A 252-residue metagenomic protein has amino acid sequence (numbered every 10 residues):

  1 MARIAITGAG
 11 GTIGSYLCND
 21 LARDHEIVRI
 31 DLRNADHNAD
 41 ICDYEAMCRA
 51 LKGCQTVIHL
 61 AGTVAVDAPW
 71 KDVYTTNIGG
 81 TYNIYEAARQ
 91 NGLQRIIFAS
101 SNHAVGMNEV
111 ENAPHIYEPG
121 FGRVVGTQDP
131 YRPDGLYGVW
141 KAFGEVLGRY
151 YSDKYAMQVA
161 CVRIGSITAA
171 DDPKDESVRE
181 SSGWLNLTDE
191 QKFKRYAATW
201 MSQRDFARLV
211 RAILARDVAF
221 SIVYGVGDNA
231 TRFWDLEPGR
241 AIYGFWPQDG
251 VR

Functional and structural regions predicted by a protein language model:
I4-A22: N-terminal Rossmann NAD(P)H-binding glycine-rich loop of SDR-like oxidoreductase domains
E26-A46: Adenosine-cofactor binding site in Rossmann-like domains, unifying the SAM/SAH pocket of S-adenosylmethionine-dependent
I41-T76, A87: NAD(P)H-binding glycine-rich loop region in Rossmannoid oxidoreductase-like domains and their noncatalytic homologs
N83-D134: Conserved Rossmann-fold NAD(P)-dependent oxidoreductase catalytic core, especially the SDR/UDP-sugar
S100, E145-A170: Conserved beta-loop-beta element that borders a ligand/cofactor-binding pocket
L136-F143: Active-site helix of classical SDR
R149, D153, I167-A170, D175-Q191 (+1 more regions): Alpha-helical substrate-binding/gating segment
S221-W246: Conserved C-terminal active-site "lid" loop/helix of NAD(P)H-dependent oxidoreductases that clamps the redox cofactor
